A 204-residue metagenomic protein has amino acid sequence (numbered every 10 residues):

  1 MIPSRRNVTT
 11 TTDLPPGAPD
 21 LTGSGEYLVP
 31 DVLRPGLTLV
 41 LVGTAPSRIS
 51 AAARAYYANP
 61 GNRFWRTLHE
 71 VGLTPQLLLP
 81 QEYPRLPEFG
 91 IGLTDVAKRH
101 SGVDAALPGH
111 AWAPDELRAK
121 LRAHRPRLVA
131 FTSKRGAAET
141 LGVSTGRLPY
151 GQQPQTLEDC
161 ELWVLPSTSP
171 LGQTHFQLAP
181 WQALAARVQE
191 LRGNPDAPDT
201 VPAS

Functional and structural regions predicted by a protein language model:
M1-T38, N59-P60, V103-R118, S144-S204: C-terminal capping/extension of enzyme domains
L28-R34, L77-L86, A119-K120: Short amphipathic alpha-helices and their capping/turn segments at secondary-structure boundaries
T38-L39, L128: Structural motif
L41-T44: N-terminal nucleotide-binding beta1-loop-alpha1 segment
P46, G136, S169: Short, glycine/serine-rich, charged loops/turns that create anion-binding and catalytic segments at active sites
I49-G109: Short, surface-exposed acidic-centric catalytic microdomains
S50-A53, A138-G142, T174-H175: Short glycine-/acidic-enriched loop or helix-start segments at secondary-structure transitions that form or flank
E88-T145: Internal catalytic-core helix/loop-beta-alpha segment that presents or stabilizes conserved functional determinants
